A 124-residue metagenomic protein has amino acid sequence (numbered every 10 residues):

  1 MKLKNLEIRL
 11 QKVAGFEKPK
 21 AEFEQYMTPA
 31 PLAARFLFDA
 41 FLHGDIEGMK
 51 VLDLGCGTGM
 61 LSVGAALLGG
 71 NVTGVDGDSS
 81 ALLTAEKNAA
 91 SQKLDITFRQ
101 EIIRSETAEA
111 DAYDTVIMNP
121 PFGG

Functional and structural regions predicted by a protein language model:
M1-G124: Class I S-adenosyl-L-methionine-dependent methyltransferase catalytic core
